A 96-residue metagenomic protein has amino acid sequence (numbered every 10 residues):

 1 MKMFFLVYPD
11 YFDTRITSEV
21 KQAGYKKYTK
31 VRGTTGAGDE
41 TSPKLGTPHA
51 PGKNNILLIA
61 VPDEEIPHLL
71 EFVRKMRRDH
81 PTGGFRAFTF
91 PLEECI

Functional and structural regions predicted by a protein language model:
M1-I96: Positively charged, small/polar-rich N-terminal and surface patches that mediate targeting and assembly and bind
